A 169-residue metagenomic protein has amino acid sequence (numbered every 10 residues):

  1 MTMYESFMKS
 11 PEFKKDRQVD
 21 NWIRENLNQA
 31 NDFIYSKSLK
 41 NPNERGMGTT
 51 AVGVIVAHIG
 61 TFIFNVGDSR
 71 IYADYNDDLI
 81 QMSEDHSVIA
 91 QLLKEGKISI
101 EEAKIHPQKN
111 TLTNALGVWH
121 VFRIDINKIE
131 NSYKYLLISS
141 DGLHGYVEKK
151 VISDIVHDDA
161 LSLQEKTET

Functional and structural regions predicted by a protein language model:
M1-T169: PP2C/PPM-type serine/threonine phosphatase catalytic domain
